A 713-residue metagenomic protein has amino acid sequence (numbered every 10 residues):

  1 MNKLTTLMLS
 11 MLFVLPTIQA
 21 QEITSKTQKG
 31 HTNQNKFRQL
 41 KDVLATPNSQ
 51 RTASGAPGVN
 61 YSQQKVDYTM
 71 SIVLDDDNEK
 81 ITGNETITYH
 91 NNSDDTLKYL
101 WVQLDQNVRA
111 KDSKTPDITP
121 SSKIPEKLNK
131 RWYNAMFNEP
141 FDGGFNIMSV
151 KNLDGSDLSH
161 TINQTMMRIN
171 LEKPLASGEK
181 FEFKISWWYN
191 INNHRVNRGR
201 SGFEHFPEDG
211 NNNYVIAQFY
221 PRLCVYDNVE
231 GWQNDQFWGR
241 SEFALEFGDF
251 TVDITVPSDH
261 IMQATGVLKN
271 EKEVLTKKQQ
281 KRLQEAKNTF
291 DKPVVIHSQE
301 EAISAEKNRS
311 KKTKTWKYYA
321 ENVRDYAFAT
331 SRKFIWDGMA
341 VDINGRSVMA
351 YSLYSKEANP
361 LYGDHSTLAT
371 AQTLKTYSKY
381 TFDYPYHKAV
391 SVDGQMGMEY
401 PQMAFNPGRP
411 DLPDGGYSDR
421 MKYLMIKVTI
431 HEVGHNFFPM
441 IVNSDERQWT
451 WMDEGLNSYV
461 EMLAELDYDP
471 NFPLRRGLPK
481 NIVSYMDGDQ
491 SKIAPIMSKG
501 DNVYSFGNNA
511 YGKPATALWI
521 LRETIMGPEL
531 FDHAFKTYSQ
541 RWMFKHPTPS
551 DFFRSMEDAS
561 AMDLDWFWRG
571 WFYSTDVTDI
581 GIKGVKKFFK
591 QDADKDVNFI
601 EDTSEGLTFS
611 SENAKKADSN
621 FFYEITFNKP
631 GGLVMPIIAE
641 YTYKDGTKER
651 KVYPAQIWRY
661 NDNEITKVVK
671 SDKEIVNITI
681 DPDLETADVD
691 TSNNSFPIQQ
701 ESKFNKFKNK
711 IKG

Functional and structural regions predicted by a protein language model:
Q19-A20, H31-P47, R51, Y318 (+3 more regions): Hydrophobic alpha-helical and helix-loop surface patches within well-folded domains that function as non-catalytic
I23-H31, K80, H90, T96-L97 (+7 more regions): A surface-exposed beta-strand-loop module
I23-Q103: Early extracytoplasmic/domain-onset interaction patches
E85-I87, L104-Q106, E179-N193, F250-S258 (+2 more regions): Short, hydrophobic/aromatic-enriched beta-strand segments in well-ordered soluble domains
W101-G155, T255, D259-H260, T642-V652 (+1 more regions): Solvent-exposed beta-hairpin/edge-strand motifs
D112-K127, W188-F250, E271, F334 (+1 more regions): Glycine/proline-rich low-complexity spacer/linker segments in large multi-domain proteins
P221-W232, W238-I430, Y459: Hydrophobic helix-coil surface modules that form long, contiguous segments used for peptide/substrate interaction
Q263-A264, D565, T578-D681: Beta-strand-rich binding/interaction modules
